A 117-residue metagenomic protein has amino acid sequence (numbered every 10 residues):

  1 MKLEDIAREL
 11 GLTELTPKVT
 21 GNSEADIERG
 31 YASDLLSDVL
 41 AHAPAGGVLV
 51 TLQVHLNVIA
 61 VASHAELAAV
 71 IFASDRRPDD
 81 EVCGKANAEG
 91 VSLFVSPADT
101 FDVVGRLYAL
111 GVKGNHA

Functional and structural regions predicted by a protein language model:
M1-N22: N-terminal, charge-rich interaction modules
S23-E24, S33-V48, L52-A117: Feature captures the catalytic cores and cofactor-binding loops of soluble hydro-lyases/lyases that act on carboxylate
G30: The Walker A/P-loop phosphate-binding site
